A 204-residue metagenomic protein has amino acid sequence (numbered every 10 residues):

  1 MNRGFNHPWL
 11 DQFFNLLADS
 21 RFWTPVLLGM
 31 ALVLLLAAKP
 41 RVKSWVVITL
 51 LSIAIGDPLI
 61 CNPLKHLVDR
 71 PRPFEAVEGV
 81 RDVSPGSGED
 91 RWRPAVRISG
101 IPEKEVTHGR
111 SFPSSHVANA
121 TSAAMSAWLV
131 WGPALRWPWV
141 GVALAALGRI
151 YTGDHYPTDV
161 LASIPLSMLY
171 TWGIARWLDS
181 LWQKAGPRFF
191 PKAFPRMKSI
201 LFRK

Functional and structural regions predicted by a protein language model:
M1-G29, C61-V106, P191-P195, F202-K204: N-terminal transmembrane-helix/juxtamembrane module of multi-pass inner/ER membrane proteins
W9, P40-W45, W131-W137: Membrane-helix interface segments
N15-S20, V42-A54, L161-I164: Loop-to-helix transition at the N-terminal end of transmembrane alpha-helices
L27-A37, A120-S122, S126-W128: Hydrophobic, aromatic-rich transmembrane alpha-helices and their immediate juxtamembrane boundary segments
A31-K65: Interfacial segments of alpha-helical transmembrane regions
S52-I60, V83, S167-W172: Small-residue-rich segments of transmembrane alpha-helices in multi-pass membrane proteins, especially helix faces
D90-K204: Membrane-embedded catalytic cores of phosphoryl/pyrophosphoryl-handling enzymes
